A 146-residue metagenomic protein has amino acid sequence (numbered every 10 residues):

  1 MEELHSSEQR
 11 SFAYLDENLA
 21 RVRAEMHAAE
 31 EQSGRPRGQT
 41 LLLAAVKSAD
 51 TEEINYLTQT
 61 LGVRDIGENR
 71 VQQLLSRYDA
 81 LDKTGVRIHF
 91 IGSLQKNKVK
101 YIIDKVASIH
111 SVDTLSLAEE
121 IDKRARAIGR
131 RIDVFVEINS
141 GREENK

Functional and structural regions predicted by a protein language model:
M1-K146: Conserved alpha/beta-domain cores
